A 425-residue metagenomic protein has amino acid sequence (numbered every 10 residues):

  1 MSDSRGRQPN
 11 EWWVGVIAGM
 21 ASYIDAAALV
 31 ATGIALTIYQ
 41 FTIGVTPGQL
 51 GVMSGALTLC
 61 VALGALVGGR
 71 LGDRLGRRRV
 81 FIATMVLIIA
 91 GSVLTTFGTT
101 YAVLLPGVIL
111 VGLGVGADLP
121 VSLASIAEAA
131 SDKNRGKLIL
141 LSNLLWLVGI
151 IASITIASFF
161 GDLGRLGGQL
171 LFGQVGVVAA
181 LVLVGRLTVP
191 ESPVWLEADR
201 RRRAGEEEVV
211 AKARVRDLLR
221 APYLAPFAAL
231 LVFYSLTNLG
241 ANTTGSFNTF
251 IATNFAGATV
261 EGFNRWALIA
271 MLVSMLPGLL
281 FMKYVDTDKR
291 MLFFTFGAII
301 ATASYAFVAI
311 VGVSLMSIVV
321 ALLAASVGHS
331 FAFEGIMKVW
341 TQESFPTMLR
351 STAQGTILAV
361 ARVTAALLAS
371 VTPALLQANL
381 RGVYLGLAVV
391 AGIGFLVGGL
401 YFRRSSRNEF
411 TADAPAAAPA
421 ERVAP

Functional and structural regions predicted by a protein language model:
M1-A27: Cytosolic juxtamembrane N-terminal segment immediately preceding the first transmembrane helix of multi-pass
T32-G33, P222-M275: Extracytoplasmic gate region of multi-pass secondary transporters
G44, G76, F97-V103, V311-V313: Helix-breaking motifs and short loop linkers at transmembrane-helix boundaries and internal kinks in secondary membrane
L63-T99: Conserved MFS/SLC helix-loop-helix module at the cytosolic interface between two early adjacent transmembrane helices
A65-G76, P277-K289: Helix-to-loop junctions at the C-terminal end of transmembrane segments in multipass secondary transporters
R74-M85, D286-A298: Cytoplasmic membrane-interface "Motif A"-like loop-to-helix N-cap segments of 12-TM Major Facilitator Superfamily
G107-L144: Cytoplasmic helix-loop-helix junction between adjacent transmembrane helices in 12-TM secondary transporters
D132-R135, L140-L187: Helix-loop-helix hairpin linking two adjacent transmembrane segments in secondary transporters
